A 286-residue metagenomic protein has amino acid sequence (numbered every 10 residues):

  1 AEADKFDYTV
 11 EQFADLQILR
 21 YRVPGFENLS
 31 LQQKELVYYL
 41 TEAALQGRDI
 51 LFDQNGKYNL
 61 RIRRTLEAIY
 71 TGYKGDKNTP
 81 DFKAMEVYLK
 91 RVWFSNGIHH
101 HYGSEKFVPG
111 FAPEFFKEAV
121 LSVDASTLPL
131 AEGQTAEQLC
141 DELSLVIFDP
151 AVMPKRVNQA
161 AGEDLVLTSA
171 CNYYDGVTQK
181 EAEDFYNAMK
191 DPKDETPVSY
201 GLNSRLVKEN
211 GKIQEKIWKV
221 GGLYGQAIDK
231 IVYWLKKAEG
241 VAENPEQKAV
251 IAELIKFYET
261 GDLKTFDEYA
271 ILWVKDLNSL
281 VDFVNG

Functional and structural regions predicted by a protein language model:
D4-K216, V220-E243: N-terminal helix-rich structural modules
L45-Q46, D53-Q54, T265-E268, K275: General N-terminal targeting signals
D229, K256-E259: Generic structural signal for well-ordered, non-transmembrane alpha-helical segments in soluble/cytosolic regions
K248-E253: Short, charged, amphipathic alpha-helical segments
Y258, D262, L280-V281: A cross-kingdom marker for long, charged
D267-G286: Active-site-proximal, well-structured secondary-structure segments within enzyme catalytic domains
